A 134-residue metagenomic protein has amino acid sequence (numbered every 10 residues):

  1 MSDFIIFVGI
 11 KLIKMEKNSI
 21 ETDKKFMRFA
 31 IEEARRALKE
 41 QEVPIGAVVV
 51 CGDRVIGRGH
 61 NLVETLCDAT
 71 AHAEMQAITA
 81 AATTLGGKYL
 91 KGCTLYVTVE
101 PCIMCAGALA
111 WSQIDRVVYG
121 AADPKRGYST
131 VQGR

Functional and structural regions predicted by a protein language model:
L12: Cationic, low-complexity basic patches in intrinsically disordered or flexible, solvent-exposed regions
S19, D23-E40: Short, basic/aromatic recognition patches
E21, G57-R134: Zn2+-dependent cytidine deaminase-like catalytic core
Q41-E42, Q113: Glycine-centered short loops/turns at secondary-structure junctions
I45-V50: Short beta-strand scaffold segments in enzyme catalytic cores
